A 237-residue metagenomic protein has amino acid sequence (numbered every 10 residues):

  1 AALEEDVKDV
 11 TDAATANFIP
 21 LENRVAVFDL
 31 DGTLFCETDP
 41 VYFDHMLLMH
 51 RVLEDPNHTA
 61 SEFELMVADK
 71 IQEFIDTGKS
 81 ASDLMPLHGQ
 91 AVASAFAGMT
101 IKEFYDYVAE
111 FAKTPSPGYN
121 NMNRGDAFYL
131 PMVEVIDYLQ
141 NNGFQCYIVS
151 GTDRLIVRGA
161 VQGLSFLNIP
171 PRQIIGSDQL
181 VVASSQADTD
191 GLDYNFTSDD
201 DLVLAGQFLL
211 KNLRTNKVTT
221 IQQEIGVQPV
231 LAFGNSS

Functional and structural regions predicted by a protein language model:
A1-L30, T38, H45, V52-H58: Non-catalytic pre-domain segments flanking phosphatase-related domains
K8, N17-F18, N23, E103-S237: C-terminal cap/substrate-recognition subdomain and adjoining C-terminal extension of metal-dependent phosphatase-like
T11, A81-L84, G89, G159 (+1 more regions): Sparse, context-dependent recognition of short Cys/His-centered cofactor- or disulfide-binding micro-motifs
F28, R51-A60, Q72, V157 (+2 more regions): Short alpha-helical interface elements
D39-D126, L130: A metal-dependent, Asp-based hydrolase signature
